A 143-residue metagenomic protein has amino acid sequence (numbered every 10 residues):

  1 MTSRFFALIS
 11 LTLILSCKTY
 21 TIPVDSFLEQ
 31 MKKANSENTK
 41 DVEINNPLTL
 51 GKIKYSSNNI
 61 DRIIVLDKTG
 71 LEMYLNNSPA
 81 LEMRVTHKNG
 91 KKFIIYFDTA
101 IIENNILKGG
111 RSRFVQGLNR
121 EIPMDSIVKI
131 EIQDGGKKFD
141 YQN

Functional and structural regions predicted by a protein language model:
T2-S10: Sec-dependent signal peptide recognition, specifically the positively charged N-region followed immediately by
L13-S16: C-terminal motif of bacterial Sec signal peptides marking the signal peptidase cleavage site
K18-N143: Compositionally biased alpha-helical segments
